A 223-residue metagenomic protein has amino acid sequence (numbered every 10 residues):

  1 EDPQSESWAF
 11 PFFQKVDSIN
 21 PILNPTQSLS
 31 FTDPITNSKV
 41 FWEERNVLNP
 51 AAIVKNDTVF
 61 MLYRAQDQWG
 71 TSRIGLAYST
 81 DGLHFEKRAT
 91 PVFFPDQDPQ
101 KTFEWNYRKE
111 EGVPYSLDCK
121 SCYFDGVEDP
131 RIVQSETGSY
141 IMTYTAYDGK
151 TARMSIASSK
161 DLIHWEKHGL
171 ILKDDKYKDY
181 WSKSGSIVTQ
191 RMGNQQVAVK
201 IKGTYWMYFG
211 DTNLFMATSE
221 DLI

Functional and structural regions predicted by a protein language model:
E1-D125, V133-I223: Beta-rich carbohydrate-recognition and catalytic domains
E128: Acyl-donor binding region in acyl/amide transferases
